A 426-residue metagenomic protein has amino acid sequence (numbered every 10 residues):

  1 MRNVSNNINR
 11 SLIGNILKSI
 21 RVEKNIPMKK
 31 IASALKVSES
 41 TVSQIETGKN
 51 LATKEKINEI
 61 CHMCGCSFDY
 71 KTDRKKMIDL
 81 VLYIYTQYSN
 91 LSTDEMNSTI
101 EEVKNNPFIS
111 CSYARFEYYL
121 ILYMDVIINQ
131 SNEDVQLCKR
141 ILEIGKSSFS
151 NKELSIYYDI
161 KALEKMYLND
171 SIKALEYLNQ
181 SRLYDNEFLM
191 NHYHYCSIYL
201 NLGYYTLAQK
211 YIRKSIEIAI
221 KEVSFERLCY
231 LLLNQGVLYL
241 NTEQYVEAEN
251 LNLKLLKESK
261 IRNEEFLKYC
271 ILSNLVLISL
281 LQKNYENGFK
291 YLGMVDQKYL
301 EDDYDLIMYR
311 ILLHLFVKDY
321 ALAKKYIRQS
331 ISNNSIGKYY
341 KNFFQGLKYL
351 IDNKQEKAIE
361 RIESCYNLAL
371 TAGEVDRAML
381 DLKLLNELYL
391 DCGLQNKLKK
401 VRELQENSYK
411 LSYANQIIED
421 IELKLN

Functional and structural regions predicted by a protein language model:
M1-L12, K18-S19, E23-K24, S33 (+1 more regions): C-terminal non-catalytic interaction modules
K24-Q44: Short alpha-helical DNA-recognition segment
T53-Y70: DNA major-groove recognition helix of helix-turn-helix/homeodomain DNA-binding modules
G65-L82: Short C-terminal boundary/hinge segments that cap the last helix of small helical domains
Y83, L122, K161, Y195 (+6 more regions): Structural register within alpha-helical repeat arrays
Y88-E102, V126-L142, L163-N179, L202-R213 (+4 more regions): Helix-turn-helix repeat elements of alpha-solenoid scaffolds
I100-P107, K139-S147, E176-Y184, R213-S224 (+5 more regions): Amphipathic alpha-helical segments of tetratricopeptide repeats
E117, I156, M190, S197 (+7 more regions): Residue register of alpha-helical TPR repeats
